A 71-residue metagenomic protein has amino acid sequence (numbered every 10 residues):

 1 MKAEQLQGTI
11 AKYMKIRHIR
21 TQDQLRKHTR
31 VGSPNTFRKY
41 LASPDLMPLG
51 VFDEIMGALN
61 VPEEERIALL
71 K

Functional and structural regions predicted by a protein language model:
M1-Q24: A short, Lys/Arg-rich alpha-helix, primarily the initiator
M14, Y40-L41, V51, L70: DNA major-groove recognition helix of helix-turn-helix
I19-T21, G32, G50: Residue-level signal for the short linker/turn that defines the boundary of a DNA-recognition helix
D23, P34-N35, E64: Key DNA-contact positions within bacterial/archaeal DNA-binding proteins
R26-K27, M56: The alpha-helix within a helix-turn-helix
R30-M47: Recognition helix of helix-turn-helix/homeodomain-like DNA-binding domains that insert into the DNA major groove
S43-G57: Short, basic-rich loop-to-helix N-cap that marks the start of a DNA-contacting helix
N60-K71: Short C-terminal boundary/hinge segments that cap the last helix of small helical domains
